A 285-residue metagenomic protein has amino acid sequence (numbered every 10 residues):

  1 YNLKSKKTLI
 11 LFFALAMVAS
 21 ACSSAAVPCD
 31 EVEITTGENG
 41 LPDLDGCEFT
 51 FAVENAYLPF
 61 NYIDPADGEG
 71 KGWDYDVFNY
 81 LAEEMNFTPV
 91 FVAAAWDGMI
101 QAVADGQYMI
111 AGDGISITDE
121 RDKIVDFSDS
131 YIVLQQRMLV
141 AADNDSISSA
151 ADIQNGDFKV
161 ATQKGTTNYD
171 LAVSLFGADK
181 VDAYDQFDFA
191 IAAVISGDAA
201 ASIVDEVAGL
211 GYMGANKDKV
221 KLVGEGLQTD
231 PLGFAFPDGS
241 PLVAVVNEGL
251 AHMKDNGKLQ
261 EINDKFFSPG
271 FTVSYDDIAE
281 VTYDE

Functional and structural regions predicted by a protein language model:
V18-A21: C-terminal motif of bacterial Sec signal peptides marking the signal peptidase cleavage site
S24-N39, T167-Y184, L222, A251-E285: Ligand-binding clefts/hinges and TM-proximal coupling segments of bilobed small-molecule sensing domains
C29-G114, K123: Extracytoplasmic small-molecule ligand-binding "clamshell" domains of the periplasmic binding protein/Venus flytrap
N55, V133-V140, E206-A251, P269-E285: Periplasmic-binding protein-like
N61-P65, F78-N86, N168-D185, M213-K217: Ligand-binding cleft/hinge of the Venus flytrap
W73, V90-A102, I147-S148, D182-S196 (+1 more regions): Short helix-initiation/N-cap motifs at beta->coil->alpha
G98-Q101, G114-K123, L171-S174, I195-T229 (+1 more regions): A ligand-binding cleft/hinge motif common to bilobed small-molecule-binding domains
A141-K159: Flexible hinge/capping segments at coil-to-helix
